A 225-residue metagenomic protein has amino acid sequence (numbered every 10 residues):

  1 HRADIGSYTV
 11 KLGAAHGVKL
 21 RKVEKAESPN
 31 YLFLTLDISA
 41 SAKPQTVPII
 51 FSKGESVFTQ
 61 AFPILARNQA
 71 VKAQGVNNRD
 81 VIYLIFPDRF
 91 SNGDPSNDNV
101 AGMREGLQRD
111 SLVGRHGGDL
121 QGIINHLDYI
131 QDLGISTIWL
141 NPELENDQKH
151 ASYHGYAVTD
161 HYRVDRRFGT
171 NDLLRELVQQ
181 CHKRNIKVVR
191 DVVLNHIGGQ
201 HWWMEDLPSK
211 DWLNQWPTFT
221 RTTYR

Functional and structural regions predicted by a protein language model:
H1-E55: Immunoglobulin-like IPT/TIG beta-sandwich domains and homologous Ig-like subdomains
A3, V76-N78, L133: Short, surface-exposed loop/turn motifs at beta-strand boundaries within globular domains
S7-T9, P44-T46, T59-A61, K72 (+3 more regions): Short acidic, gly/pro-rich beta-turn/loop elements at beta-sheet edges and active-site/ligand-binding grooves
S56-A66: Edge beta-strands of extracellular beta-sandwich domains
I64-L84, R89, G93: Low-complexity, Pro/Ser/Thr- and charge-rich linker/hinge segments at domain boundaries
S91-R225: Substrate-binding/active-site clefts of carbohydrate-active enzymes
